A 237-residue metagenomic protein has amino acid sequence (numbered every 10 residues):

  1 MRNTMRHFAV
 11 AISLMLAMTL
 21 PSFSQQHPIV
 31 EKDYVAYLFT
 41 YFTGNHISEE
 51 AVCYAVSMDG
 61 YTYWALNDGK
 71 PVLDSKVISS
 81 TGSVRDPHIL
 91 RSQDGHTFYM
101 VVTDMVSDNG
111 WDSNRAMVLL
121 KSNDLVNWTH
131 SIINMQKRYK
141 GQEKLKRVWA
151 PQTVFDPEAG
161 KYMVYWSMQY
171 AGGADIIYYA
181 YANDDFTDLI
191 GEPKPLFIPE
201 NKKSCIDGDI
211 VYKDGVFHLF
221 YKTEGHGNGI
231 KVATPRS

Functional and structural regions predicted by a protein language model:
M1-M5: N-terminal secretory signal peptides that target proteins for export/translocation
R6, S24-Q25: Intrinsically disordered, low-complexity regions enriched in polar/acidic and amide residues
A9-P21: Bacterial N-terminal signal peptides
Q25-V148, V154-S237: Beta-rich carbohydrate-recognition and catalytic domains
